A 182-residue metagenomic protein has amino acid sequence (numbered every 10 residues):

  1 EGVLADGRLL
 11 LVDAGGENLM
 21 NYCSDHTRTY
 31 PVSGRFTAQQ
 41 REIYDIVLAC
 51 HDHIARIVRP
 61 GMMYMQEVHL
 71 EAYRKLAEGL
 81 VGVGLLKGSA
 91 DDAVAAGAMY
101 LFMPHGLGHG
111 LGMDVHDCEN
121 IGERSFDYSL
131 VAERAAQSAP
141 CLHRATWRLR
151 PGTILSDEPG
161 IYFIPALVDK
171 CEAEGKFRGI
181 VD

Functional and structural regions predicted by a protein language model:
E1-D182: Active-site neighborhoods and metal-handling regions in enzymes and metal-associated proteins
